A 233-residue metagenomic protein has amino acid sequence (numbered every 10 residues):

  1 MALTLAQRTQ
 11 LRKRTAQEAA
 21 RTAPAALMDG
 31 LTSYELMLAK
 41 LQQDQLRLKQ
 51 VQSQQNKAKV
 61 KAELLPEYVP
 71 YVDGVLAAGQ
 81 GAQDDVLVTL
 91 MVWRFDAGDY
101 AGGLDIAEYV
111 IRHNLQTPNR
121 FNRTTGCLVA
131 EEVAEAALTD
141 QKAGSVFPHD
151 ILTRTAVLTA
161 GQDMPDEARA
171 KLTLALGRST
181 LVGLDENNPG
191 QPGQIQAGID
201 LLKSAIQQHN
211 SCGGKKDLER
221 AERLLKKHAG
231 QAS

Functional and structural regions predicted by a protein language model:
M1-D84, F95, G102-L104, E108-P165 (+3 more regions): N-terminal alpha-helical interaction modules that lie
Q52, V69-V72, A170-L181: Alpha-helical tetratricopeptide repeat
L65, Y100, E186-N188, P192-I195: TPR-repeat structural position
G81, T124, P165-L174, G193 (+2 more regions): Residue signature of alpha-solenoid helical repeat architecture, marking inter-repeat boundaries and helix-start
V88-T89, E132-E135, A175, S179-V182 (+1 more regions): "A position-specific structural signal for the A-helix of alpha-solenoid helical repeats
T89-F95: Short, hydrophobic/amphipathic alpha-helical patches that form generic packing surfaces within helical domains
R169-K171, R178-S179, G183, A197-S204 (+1 more regions): C-terminal interaction module
A205-I206, N210-E222: C-terminal structured interaction module
